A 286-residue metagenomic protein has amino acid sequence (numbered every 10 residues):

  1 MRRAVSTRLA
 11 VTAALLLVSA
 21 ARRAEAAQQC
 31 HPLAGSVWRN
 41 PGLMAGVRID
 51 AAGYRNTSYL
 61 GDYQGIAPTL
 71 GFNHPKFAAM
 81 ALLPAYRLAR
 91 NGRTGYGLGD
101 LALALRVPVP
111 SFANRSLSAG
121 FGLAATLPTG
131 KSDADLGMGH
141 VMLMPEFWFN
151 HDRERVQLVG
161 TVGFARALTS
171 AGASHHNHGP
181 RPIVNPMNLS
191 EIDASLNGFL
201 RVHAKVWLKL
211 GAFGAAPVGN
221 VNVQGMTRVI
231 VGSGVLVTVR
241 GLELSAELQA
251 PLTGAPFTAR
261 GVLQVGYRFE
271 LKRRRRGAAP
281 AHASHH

Functional and structural regions predicted by a protein language model:
M1-V11: Bacterial N-terminal signal peptides that target proteins for export
A13-L15: N-terminal export signals
L17-A24: C-terminal segment of classical bacterial N-terminal signal peptides
A26-H286: Transmembrane beta-barrel domains of Gram-negative outer membranes and organellar outer membranes
